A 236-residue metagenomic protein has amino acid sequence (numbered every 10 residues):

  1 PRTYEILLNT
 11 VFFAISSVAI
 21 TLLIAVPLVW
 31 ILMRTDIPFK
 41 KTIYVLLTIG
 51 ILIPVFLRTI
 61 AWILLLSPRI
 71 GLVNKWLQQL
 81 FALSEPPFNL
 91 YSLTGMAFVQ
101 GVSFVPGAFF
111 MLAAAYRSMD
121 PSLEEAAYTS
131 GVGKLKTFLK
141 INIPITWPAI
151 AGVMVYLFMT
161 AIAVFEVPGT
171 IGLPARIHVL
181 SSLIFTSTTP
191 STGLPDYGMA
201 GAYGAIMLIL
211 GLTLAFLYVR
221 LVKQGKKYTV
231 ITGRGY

Functional and structural regions predicted by a protein language model:
P1-R117, I145-E166, T170, A200-V219: Membrane-water interface segments at the C-terminal ends of transmembrane alpha-helices in multi-pass inner-membrane
P38, V132-G133: Short coil/turn motifs that cap or connect alpha-helices
Y44, K75-A82, P121-T129, K140 (+1 more regions): Short amphipathic alpha-helical coupling elements at transmembrane boundaries
I60, K134-T137: Active-site-proximal cofactor/substrate-binding loop regions of enzyme domains
S67, E166-G193: Glycine-rich helix-loop "coupling/hinge" segments at transmembrane-helix boundaries in multipass transporters
P106, E125, K136-T137: Helix-loop-helix "hairpin" substructures at the membrane interface of multi-pass membrane proteins
S130-V132, P144: Glycine/proline-centered hinge or cleavage motifs at structural transition points of membrane proteins
F216-Y236: Alpha-helical transmembrane segments of integral membrane proteins
